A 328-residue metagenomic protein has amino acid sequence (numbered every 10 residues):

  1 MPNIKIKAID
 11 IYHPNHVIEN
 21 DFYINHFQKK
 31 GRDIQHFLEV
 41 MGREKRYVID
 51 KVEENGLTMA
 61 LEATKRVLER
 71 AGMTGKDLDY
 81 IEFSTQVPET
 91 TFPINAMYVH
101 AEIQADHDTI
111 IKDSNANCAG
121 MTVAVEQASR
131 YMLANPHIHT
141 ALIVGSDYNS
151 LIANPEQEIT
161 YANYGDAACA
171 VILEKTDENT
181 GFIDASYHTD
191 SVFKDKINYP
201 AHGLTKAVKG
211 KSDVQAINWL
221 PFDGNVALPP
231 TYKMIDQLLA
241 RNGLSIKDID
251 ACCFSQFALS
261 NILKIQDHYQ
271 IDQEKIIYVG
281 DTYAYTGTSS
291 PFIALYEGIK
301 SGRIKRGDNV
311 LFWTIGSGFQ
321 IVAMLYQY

Functional and structural regions predicted by a protein language model:
M1-V52, Q157-N225, K233, Y328: Condensing-enzyme catalytic core mediating Claisen C-C bond formation in acyl metabolism
I6, V52-A116, L238-I262, Q266-H268: Conserved beta-ketoacyl condensing-enzyme motif
I6-A8, F37, V67, L78-I81 (+5 more regions): Buried hydrophobic positions in well-ordered alpha/beta secondary-structure cores of metabolic enzymes
Y12, S84-E89, A116-A119, G145-L151 (+2 more regions): Acidic, glycine-rich active-site loops and adjacent beta-strand->loop/helix elements that engage anionic groups
I18, F92-P93, V125, I152-E156 (+1 more regions): Short acidic, glycine/serine/threonine-rich loops at helix termini
G31-E39, T90-A105, I143-N149, L204 (+1 more regions): Acidic-glycine-rich active-site phosphate/pyrophosphate-binding loop
L57, L61, V87-P88, A101 (+5 more regions): Claisen-condensing/thiolase-fold acyl-transfer catalytic domains that form or cleave C-C bonds in fatty acid
L133-A167: Flexible, glycine-rich active-site loops centered on histidine and acidic residues that chelate a metal or position
